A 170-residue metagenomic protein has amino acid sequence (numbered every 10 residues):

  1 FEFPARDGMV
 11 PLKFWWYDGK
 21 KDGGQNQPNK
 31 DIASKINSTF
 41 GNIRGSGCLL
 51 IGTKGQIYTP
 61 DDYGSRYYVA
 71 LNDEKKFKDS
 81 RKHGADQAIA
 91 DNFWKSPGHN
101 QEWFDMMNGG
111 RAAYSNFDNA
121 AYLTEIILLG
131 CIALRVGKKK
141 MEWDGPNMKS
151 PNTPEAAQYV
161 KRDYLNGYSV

Functional and structural regions predicted by a protein language model:
F1-V170: Glycine-enriched catalytic-core subsegment of oxygenase/oxidase enzymes
